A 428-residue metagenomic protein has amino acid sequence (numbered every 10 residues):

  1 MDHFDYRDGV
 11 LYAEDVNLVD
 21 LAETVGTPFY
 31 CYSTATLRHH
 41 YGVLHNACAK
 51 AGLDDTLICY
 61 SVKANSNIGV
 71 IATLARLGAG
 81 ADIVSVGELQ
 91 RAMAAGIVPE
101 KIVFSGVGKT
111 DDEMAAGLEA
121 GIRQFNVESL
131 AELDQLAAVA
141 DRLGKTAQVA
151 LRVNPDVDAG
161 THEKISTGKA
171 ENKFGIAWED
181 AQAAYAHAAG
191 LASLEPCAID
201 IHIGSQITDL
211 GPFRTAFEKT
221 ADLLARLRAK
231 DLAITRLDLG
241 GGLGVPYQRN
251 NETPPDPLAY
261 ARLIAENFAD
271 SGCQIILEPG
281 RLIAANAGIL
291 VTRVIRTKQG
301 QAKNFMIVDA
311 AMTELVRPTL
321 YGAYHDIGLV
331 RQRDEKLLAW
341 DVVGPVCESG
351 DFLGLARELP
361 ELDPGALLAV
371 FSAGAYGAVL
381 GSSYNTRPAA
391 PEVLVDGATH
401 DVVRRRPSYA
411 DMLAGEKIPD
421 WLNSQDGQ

Functional and structural regions predicted by a protein language model:
M1-A147, L191-E195, D222, A229 (+1 more regions): A charged N-terminal "starter" segment
N17, S33-T36, H40, L44 (+21 more regions): General structural feature for long, well-ordered alpha-helical segments within catalytic domains of soluble enzymes
L37, K63, S85, G117 (+7 more regions): Conserved, mostly hydrophobic/aromatic
A47, P155-R296, L359-L362, N385 (+1 more regions): Active-site loop/helix belt of alpha/beta enzymes
L57-C59, G78-G80, P99-V103, Q124 (+7 more regions): Structural preference for beta-strand elements that scaffold enzyme active sites
S66-G69, Q90-R91, T110, V157-A159 (+6 more regions): Flexible loop/turn segments at secondary-structure boundaries
V70-I71, A94, M114-E119, L136-V139 (+6 more regions): Short acidic, glycine/serine/threonine-rich loops at helix termini
L263, D270-Q428: Charged (often Lys/Glu-rich) extended helix/loop segments that serve as interaction or gating elements
